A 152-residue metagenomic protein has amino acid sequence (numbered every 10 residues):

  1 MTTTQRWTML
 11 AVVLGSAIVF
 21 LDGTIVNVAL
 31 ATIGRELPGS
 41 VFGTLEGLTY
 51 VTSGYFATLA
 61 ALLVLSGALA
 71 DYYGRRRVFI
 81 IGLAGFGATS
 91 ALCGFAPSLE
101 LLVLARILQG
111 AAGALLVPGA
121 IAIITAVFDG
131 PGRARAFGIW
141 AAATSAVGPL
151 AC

Functional and structural regions predicted by a protein language model:
M1-C152: Transmembrane-helix bundle of Major Facilitator Superfamily
